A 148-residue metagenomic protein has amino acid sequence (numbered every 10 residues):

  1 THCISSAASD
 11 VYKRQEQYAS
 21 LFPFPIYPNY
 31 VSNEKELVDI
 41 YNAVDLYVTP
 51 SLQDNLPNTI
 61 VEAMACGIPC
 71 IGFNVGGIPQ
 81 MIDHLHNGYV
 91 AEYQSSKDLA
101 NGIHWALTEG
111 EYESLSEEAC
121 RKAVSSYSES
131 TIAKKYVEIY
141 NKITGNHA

Functional and structural regions predicted by a protein language model:
T1-A8, Y12: Single conserved hydrophobic/aromatic residue that forms the stacking wall/gate of nucleotide- or nucleobase-binding
Q15-V31: Nucleotide-activated donor-binding/catalytic signature segment of Leloir-type glycosyltransferases, i.e., the conserved
D39-V44: Short alpha-helical donor nucleotide-sugar binding micro-motif in glycosyltransferases
L52: Aromatic "clamp/platform" in nucleotide-sugar-dependent glycosyltransferases that forms part of the donor/acceptor
P69-G72: Short hydrophobic beta-strand element within catalytic cores of glycosyltransferases and related nucleotide-activated
H84-L85, Y89-S96, W105-G110: Conserved acidic donor-binding segment of nucleotide-sugar-dependent glycosyltransferases
D98, E111-S126, K135-E138: A short, well-ordered alpha-helix in the C-terminal region of glycosyltransferases
